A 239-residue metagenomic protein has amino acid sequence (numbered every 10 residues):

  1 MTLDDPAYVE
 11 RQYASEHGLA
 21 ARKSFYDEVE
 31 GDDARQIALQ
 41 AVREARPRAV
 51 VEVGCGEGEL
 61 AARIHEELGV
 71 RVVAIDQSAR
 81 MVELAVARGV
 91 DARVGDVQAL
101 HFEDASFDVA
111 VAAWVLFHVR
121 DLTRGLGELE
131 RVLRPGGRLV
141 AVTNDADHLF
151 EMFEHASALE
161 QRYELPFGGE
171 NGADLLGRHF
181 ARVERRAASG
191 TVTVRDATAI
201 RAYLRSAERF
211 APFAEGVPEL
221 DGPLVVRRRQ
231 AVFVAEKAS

Functional and structural regions predicted by a protein language model:
M1-A45, E59-L60: Conserved class I S-adenosyl-L-methionine
A49-V53, E57-A99: Class I SAM-dependent methyltransferase SAM/SAH-binding core
V111: A conserved beta-strand element that flanks and buttresses the S-adenosyl-L-methionine
W114-H118: Short catalytic micro-motifs in class I SAM-dependent methyltransferases
T123-P135: A short glycine-rich, Lys/Arg-flanked "PGG" loop and its adjoining helix->strand segment in the class I
V140-E164: Conserved class I S-adenosyl-L-methionine
A158-N171, V192: Acceptor-substrate binding/catalytic loop of class I
G172-S239: Conserved Class I S-adenosyl-L-methionine
